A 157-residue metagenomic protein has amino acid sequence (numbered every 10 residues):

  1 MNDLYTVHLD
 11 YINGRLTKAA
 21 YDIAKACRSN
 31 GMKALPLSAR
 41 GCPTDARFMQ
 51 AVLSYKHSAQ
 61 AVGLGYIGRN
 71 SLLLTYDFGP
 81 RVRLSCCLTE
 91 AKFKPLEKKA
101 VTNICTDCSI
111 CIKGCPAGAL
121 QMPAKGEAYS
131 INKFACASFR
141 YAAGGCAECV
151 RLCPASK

Functional and structural regions predicted by a protein language model:
Y5-T6, Y11-K157: Catalytic cores of enzyme domains
